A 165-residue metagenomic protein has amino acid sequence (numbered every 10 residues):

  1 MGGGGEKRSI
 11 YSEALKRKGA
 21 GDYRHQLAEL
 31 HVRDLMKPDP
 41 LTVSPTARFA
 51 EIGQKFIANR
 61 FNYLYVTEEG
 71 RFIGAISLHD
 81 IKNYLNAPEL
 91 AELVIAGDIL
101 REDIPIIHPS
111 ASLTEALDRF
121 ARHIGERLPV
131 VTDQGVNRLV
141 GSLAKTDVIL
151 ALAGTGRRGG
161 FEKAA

Functional and structural regions predicted by a protein language model:
G2-D39, G53, F72-I73, S77-R127 (+1 more regions): Tandem CBS (Bateman) regulatory domains
S44-T46, H108: A short beta-loop-alpha structural element at the N-terminal edge of CoA-dependent acyl/N-acetyltransferase catalytic
F49, F56-Y65: Long hydrophobic segments that form regular secondary structure
F61-N62, E126-L128: Short loop/turn microsegments at loop-to-beta-strand junctions
N62, V66, I73-I76: ABC-type nucleotide-binding domain
V66-T67, V131-T132: Short hydrophobic alpha-helical segments used for membrane anchoring or interfacial signaling
